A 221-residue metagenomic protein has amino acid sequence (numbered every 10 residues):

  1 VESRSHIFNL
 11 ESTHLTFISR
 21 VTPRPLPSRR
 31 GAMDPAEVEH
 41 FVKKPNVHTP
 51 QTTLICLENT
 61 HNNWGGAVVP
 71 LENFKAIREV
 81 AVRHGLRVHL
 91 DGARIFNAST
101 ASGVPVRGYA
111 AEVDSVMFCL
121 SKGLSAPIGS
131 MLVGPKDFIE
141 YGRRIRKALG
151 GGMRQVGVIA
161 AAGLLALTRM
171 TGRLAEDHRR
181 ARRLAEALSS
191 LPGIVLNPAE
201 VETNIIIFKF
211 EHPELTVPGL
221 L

Functional and structural regions predicted by a protein language model:
V1-P198, E202-L221: Conserved PLP-enzyme active-site core in the AAT-like
